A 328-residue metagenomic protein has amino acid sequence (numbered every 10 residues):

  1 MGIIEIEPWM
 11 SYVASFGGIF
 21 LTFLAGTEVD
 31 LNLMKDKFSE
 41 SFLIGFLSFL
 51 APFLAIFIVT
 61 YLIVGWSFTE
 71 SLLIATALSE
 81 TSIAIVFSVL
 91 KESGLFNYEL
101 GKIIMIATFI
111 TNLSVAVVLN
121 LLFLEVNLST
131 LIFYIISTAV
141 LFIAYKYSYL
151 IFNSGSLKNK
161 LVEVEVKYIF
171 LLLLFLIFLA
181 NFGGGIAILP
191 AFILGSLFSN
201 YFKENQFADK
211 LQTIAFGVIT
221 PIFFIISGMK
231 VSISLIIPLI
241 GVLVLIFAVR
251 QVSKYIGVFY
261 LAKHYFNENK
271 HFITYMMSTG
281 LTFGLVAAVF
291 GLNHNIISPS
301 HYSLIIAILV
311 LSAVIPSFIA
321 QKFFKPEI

Functional and structural regions predicted by a protein language model:
M1-I328: Transmembrane helical cores of multi-pass secondary ion antiporters/exchangers
